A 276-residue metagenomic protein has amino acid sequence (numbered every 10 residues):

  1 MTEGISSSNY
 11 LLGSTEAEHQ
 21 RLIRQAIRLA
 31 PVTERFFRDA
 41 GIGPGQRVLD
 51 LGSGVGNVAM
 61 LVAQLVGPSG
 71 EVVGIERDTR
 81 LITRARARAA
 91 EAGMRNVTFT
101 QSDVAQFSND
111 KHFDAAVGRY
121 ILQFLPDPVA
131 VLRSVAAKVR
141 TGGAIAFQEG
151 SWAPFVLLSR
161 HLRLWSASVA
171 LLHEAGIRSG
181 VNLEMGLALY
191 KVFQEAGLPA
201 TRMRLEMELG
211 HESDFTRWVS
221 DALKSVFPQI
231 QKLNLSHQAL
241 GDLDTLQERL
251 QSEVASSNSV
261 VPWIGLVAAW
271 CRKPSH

Functional and structural regions predicted by a protein language model:
M1-H19, I23-R24: N-terminal, positively charged/glycine-rich alpha-helical extensions of SAM-dependent methyltransferases
L11, A17-E18, A30, R202-V261: C-terminal helical/coil "lid" or tail adjacent to the Rossmann-like core of SAM-dependent
I27-Q46, L61: Conserved alpha-helix/loop element of class I SAM-dependent methyltransferases that forms part of the SAM/SAH-binding
L49, V55-Q106: Class I SAM-dependent methyltransferase SAM/SAH-binding core
Q106-A115: A short acidic, Gly/Pro-enriched loop at the edge of an enzyme's catalytic core that lines a small-molecule cofactor
D114-P128: A short SAM/SAH-binding and catalytic strip from SAM-dependent methyltransferases
V129-A144: A short glycine-rich, Lys/Arg-flanked "PGG" loop and its adjoining helix->strand segment in the class I
A146-D214, K232: Conserved catalytic/acceptor-binding region of the Class I
